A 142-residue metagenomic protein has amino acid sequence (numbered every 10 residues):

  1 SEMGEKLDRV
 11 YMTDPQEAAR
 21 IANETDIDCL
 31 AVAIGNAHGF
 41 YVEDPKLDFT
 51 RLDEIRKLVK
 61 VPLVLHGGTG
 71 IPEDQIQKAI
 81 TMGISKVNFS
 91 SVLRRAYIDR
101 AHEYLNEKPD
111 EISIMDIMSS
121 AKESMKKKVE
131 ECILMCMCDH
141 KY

Functional and structural regions predicted by a protein language model:
S1-L58, E73-F89, R95, D99-E103 (+1 more regions): Alpha/beta enzyme core
K57-G67: Short beta-strand/loop segments at the ligand-binding rim of alpha/beta enzyme cores
R100, E107-D110: Short amphipathic helix-turn modules centered on a small-residue break
D110-S119, M137-Y142: Flexible, glycine/charged-enriched surface loops at secondary-structure junctions
M125: Family-specific functional microsites
